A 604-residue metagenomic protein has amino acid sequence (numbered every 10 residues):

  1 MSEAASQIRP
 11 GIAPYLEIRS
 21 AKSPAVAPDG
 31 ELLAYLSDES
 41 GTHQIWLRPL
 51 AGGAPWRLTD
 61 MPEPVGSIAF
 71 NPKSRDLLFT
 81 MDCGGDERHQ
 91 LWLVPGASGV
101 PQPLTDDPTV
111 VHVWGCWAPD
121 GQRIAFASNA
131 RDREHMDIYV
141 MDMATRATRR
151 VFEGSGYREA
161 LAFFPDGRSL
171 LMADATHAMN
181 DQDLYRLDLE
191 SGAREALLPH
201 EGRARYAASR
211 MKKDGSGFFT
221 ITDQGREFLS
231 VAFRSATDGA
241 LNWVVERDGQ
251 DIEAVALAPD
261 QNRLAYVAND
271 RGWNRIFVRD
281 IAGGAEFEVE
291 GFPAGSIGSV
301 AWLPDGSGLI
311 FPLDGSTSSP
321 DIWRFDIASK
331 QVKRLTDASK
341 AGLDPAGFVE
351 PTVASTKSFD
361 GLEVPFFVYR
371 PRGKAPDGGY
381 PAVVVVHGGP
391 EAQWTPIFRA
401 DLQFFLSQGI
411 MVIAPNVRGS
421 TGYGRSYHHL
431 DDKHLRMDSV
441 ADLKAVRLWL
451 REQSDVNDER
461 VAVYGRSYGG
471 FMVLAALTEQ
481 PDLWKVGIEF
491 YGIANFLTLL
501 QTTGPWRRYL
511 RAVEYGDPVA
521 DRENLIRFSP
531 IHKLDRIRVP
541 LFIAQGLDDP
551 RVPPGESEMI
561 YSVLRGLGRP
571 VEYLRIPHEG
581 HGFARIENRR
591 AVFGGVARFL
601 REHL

Functional and structural regions predicted by a protein language model:
S2-E3, I8-P28, L32, L36-W56 (+5 more regions): Peripheral, non-catalytic segments that deliver or gate enzyme domains
S318, T352, A382, I413 (+1 more regions): Residues that flank catalytic or metal-binding motifs in active/ligand-binding sites
A382, L406-N416, E572: A fold-wide structural signal in alpha/beta-hydrolase
V386-G388, Q545: The conserved beta1-alpha1 loop
G388-P390, Y468-G469: Acidic helix/loop microenvironments that form the catalytic cleft of cell-wall polysaccharide enzymes
P415-L604: Active-site-proximal cap/loop segments of hydrolase catalytic domains
